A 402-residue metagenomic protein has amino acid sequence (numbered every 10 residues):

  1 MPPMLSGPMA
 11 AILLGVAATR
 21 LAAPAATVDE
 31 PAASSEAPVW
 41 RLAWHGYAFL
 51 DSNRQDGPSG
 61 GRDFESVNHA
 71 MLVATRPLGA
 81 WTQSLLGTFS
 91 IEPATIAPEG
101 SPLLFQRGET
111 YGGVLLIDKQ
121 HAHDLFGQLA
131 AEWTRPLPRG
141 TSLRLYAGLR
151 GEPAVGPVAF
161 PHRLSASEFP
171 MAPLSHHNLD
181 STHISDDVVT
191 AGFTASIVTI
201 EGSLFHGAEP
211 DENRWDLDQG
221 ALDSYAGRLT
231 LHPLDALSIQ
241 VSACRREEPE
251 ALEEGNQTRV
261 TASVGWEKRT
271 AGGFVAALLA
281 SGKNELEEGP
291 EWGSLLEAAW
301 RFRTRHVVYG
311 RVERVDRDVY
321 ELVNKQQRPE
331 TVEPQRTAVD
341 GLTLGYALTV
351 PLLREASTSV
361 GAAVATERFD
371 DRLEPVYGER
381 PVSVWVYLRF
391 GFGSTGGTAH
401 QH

Functional and structural regions predicted by a protein language model:
A26-P136, P381-G391: Beta-barrel outer-membrane channel/assembly domains of diderm bacteria
W40, R62-A70, H123-L129, H183-V189 (+6 more regions): Residues that define the transmembrane beta-barrel architecture of outer-membrane proteins
G46, A70-R76, L129-R135, V189-A195 (+7 more regions): Residues on the lipid-exposed face of transmembrane beta-strands in outer-membrane beta-barrel proteins
A48-D56, F89-T95, A147-P153, A195-I197 (+8 more regions): Transmembrane beta-strands of outer-membrane beta-barrel pores
G79-S84, R139-L143, F193, I197-E201 (+5 more regions): Repeated loop/turn-to-beta-strand initiation elements of outer-membrane beta-barrel proteins
A97-T230: Surface-exposed coil loops of outer-membrane beta-barrel proteins
S242-L252, V275-E288, G293-A299, R305-L353 (+2 more regions): Outer membrane beta-barrel transmembrane domains
L344, G378-H402: Outer-membrane beta-barrel "beta-signal"
